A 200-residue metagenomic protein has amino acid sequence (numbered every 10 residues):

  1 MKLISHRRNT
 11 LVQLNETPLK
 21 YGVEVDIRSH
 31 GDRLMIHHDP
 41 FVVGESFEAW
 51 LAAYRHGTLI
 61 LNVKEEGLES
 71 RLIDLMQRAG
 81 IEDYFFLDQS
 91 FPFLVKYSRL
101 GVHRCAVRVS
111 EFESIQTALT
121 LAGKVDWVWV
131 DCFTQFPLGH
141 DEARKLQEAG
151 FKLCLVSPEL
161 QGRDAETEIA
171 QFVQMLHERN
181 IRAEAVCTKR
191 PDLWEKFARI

Functional and structural regions predicted by a protein language model:
M1-I200: Phosphate-group recognition and catalysis centered on beta-loop-alpha active-site segments
